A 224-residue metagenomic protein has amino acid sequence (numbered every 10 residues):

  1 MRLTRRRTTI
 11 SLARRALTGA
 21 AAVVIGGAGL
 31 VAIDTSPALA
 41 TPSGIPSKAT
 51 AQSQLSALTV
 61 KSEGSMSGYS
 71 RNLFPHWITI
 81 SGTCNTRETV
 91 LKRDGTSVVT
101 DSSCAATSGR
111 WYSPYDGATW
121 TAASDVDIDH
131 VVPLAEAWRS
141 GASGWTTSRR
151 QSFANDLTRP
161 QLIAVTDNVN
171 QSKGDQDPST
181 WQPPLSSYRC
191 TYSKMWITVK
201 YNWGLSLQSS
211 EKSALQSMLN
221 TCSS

Functional and structural regions predicted by a protein language model:
M1-A40: Secretory targeting and sorting signals
G27-L30, P37-S81, S209-S213, S223-S224: N-terminal module-boundary/linker segments of secreted carbohydrate-active enzymes
Q54-L58, N72, T89-R93, A137 (+3 more regions): Residues that form generic nucleotide/phosphate-binding pockets
T59-L134: Secreted/periplasmic proteins that engage bacterial cell-wall peptidoglycan
W111-S224: Domain-level detector of nuclease and nuclease-like folds in predominantly extracellular/periplasmic contexts
